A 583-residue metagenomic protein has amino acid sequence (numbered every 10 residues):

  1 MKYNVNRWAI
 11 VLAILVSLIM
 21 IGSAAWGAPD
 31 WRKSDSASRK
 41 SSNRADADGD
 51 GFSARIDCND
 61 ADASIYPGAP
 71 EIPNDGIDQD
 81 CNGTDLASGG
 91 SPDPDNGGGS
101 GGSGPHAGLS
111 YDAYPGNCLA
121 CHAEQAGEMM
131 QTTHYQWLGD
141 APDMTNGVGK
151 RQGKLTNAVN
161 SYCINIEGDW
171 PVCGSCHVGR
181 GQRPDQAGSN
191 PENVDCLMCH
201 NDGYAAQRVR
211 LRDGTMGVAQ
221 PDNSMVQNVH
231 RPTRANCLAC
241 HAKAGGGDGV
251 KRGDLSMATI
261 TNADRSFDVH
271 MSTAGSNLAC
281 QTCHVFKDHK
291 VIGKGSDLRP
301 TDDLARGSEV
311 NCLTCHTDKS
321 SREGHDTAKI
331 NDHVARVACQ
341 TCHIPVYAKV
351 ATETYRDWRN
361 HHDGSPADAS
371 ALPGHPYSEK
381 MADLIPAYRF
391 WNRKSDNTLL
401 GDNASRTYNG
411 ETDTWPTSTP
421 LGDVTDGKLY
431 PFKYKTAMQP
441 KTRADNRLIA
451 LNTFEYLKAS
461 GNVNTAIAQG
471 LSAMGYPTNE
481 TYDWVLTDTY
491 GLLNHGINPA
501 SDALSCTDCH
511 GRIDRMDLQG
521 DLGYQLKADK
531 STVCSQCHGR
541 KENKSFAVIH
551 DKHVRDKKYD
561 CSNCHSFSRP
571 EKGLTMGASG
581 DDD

Functional and structural regions predicted by a protein language model:
Y3-V11: Bacterial N-terminal signal peptides that target proteins for export
L12-M20: Bacterial N-terminal signal peptides
I21-W26: Sec/Tat signal peptide C-region and signal peptidase I cleavage site
A28-G98: Extracellular calcium-associated, cysteine-rich motifs in secreted modular proteins
D35-K40, P92-T233, A239-E309, L313-I330 (+4 more regions): Sequence context of c-type cytochrome heme-c attachment sites
D48, A54, A61, A69-P73 (+6 more regions): Cysteine-rich, disulfide-stabilized extracellular repeat modules
S308-S418: Repeat-solenoid scaffold signature
A382-L429, Y434-N479: Soluble extramembrane regions of membrane proteins in the secretory/endomembrane system
